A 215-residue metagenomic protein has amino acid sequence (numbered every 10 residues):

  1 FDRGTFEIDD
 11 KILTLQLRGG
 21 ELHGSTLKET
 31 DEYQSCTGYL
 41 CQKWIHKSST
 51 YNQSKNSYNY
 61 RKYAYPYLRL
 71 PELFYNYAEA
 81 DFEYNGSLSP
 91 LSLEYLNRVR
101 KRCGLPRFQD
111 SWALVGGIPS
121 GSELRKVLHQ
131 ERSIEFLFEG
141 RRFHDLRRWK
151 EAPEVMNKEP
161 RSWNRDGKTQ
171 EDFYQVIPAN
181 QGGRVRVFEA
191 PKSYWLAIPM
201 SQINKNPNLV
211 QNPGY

Functional and structural regions predicted by a protein language model:
F1-Y215: Acidic/polar-rich alpha-helix caps and helix-coil junctions
